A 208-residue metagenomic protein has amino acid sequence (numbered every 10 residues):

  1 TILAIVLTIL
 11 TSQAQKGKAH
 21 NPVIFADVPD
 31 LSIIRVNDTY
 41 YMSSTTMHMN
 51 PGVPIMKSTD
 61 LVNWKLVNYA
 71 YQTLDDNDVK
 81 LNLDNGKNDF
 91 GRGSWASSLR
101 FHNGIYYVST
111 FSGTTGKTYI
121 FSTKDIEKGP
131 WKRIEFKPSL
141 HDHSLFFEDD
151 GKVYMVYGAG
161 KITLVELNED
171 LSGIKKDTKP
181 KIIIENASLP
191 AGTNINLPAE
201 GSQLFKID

Functional and structural regions predicted by a protein language model:
T1-K16: Bacterial Sec-dependent N-terminal signal peptides
Q13-D208: Carbohydrate-active catalytic/glycan-binding domains of CAZyme proteins, especially the secreted or lumenal ectodomains
